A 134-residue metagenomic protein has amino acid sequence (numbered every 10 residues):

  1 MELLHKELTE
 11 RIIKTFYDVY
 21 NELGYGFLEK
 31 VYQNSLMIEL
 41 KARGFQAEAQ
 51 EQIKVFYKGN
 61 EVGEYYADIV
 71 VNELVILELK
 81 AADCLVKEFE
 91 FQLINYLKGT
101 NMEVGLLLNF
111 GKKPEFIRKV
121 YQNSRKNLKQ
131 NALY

Functional and structural regions predicted by a protein language model:
M1-Q46, P114-E115, V120-Y134: Solvent-exposed, charged helical/coil patches that constitute nucleic-acid or partner-interaction surfaces
L3, E7, F27, V31 (+2 more regions): Residues at secondary-structure transition points
E22, F27, Y57, E103 (+1 more regions): Short glycine/serine/threonine-biased micro-segments
G24, A47, A67-D83, Y96: Conserved catalytic cores of phosphodiester-cleaving nucleases, focusing on short active-site segments
Y32, E51-Q52, A82, N109: Proline- and acidic/polar-enriched loop/turn elements at helix boundaries
Q33-D68: Glycine/small-residue-rich phosphate/adenosyl-binding loop
K80-A132: Nucleic-acid nuclease catalytic cores
